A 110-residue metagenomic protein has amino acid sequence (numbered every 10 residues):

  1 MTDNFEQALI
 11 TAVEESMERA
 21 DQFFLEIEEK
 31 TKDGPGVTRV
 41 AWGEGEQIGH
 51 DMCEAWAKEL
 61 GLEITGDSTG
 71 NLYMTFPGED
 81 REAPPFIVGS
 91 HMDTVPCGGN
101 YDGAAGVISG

Functional and structural regions predicted by a protein language model:
M1-V37, P77: N-terminal hydrophobic or amphipathic helices/low-complexity stretches enriched in small/hydrophobic/Pro/Gly
I10, R39, G43, C97-N100: Active-site oxyanion-binding pockets that recognize sulfate/phosphate
S16-F23, G45, G49-W56, P84: General structural feature for long, well-ordered alpha-helical segments within catalytic domains of soluble enzymes
K32-P77: A non-catalytic alpha/beta surface segment that caps or lines the substrate-entry region of metallo-dependent hydrolase
E79-P85: Proline/glycine-enriched tight loop/beta-turn segments at coil->beta junctions that connect or precede beta-strands
V88-S90, G98-G110: Alpha-helical metal-binding/catalytic segments enriched in His/Glu/Asp
T94: Glycine-rich phosphate/pyrophosphate-binding beta-alpha loops
